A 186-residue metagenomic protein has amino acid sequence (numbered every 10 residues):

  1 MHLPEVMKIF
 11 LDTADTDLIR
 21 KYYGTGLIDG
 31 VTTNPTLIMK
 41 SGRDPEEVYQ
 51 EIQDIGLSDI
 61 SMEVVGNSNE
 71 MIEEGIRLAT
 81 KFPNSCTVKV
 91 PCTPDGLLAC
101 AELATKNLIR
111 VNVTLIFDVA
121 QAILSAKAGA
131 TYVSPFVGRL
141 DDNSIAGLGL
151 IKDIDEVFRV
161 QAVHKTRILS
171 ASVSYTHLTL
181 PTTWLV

Functional and structural regions predicted by a protein language model:
H2-I9, P83-T87, A104-N112, Q161-S170: Short beta-strand/loop segments at the ligand-binding rim of alpha/beta enzyme cores
D12-D15, V64-N69, V90-P94, V113-V119 (+1 more regions): Glycine-rich beta-to-alpha transition loops that act as phosphate-gripper elements at the mouths of alpha/beta enzyme
D15-I19, T25, I38-M39, R43-D95: Active-site beta->alpha loop and helix N-cap motifs at the rims of alpha/beta catalytic domains
L27-G30, F82-N84, E102-V111, K127-V133: Glycine-enriched alpha-helix->loop->beta-strand junction motifs that scaffold or abut catalytic
N34, V88, S125: Conserved, mostly hydrophobic/aromatic
K40-Y49, N69-M71, V90-T105, V119-L124 (+1 more regions): Active-site-adjacent beta->alpha loops and helix N-cap segments on the catalytic face of soluble alpha/beta enzymes
P94, R110-N112, I123-L178: Catalytic alpha/beta core domains of metabolic enzymes, predominantly
H177-V186: Single conserved hydrophobic/aromatic residue that forms the stacking wall/gate of nucleotide- or nucleobase-binding
